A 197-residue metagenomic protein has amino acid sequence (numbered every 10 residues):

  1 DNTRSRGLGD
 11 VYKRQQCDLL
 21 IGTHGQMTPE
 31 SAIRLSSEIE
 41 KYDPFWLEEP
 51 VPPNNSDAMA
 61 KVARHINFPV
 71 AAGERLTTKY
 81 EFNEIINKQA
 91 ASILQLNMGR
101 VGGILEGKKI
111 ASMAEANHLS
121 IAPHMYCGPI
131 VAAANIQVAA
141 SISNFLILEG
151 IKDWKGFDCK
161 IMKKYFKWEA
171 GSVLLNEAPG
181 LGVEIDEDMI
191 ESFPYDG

Functional and structural regions predicted by a protein language model:
D1-Y12: Single conserved hydrophobic/aromatic residue that forms the stacking wall/gate of nucleotide- or nucleobase-binding
Q16-L19: Conserved anion-binding
G25: Ligand/substrate-recognition segments at binding pockets and active sites
S37, D43-W46, P52-S172: Shared catalytic-loop signature of beta/alpha-barrel
I161-G197: C-terminal extensions of enzymes
